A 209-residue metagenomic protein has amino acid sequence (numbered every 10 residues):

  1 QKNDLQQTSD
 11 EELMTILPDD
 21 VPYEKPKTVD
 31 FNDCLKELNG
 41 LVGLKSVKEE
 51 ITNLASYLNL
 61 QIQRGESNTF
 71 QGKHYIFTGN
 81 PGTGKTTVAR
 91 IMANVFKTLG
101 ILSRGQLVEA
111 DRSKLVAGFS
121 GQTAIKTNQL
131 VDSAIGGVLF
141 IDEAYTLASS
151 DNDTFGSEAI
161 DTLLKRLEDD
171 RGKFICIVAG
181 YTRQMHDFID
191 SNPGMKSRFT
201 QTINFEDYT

Functional and structural regions predicted by a protein language model:
L5-G40, T52-S56: Conserved ASCE P-loop NTPase core motifs with emphasis on AAA+ ATPases
F31-H74, N94: Pre-Walker A (pre-P-loop) alpha-helix and adjacent loop at the N terminus of AAA/AAA+ ATPase modules, a conserved
F70-G105, Q129-D132, F199: Walker A/P-loop
R104-A134: Short glycine-rich substrate-engagement loop in P-loop NTPases that contacts/grips substrate
R112-T123, T146-S157, T202-N204: Flexible beta-alpha connector loops of hexameric P-loop NTPases
K114-V116, Y145-L147, Y181-H186, D207-T209: Conserved nucleotide-binding/hydrolysis micro-motifs of P-loop NTPases
I135-L164, R171-I177, Q184-D190: Conserved AAA+/SF3 P-loop NTPase catalytic/coupling segment centered on the Walker-B
D190-D207: A short helix-turn-beta junction within AAA+ P-loop NTPase domains corresponding to the substrate/partner-engaging
